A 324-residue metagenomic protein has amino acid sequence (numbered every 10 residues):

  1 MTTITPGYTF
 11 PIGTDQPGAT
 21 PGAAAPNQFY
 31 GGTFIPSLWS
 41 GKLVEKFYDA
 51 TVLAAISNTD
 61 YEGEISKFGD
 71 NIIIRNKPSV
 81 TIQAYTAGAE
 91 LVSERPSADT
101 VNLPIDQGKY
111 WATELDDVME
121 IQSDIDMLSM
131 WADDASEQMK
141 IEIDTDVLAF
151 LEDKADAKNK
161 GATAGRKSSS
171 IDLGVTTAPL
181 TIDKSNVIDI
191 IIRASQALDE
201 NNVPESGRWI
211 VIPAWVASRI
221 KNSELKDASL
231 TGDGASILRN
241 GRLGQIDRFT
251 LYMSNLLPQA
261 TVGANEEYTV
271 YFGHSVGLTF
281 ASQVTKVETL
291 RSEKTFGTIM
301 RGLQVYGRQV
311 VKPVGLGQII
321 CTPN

Functional and structural regions predicted by a protein language model:
T2-N58, I65-T81, N102-P104, Q122 (+3 more regions): Sequence/fold signature of self-assembling virion shell proteins
D49, L53-G63, M130-E142: Contiguous N-terminal and early-domain "leader" segments and peripheral loops that mark the onset or edge of a domain
V52-I56, Q83, D144-L148, V203-G207 (+1 more regions): Intrinsically disordered or highly flexible coil/loop and linker segments, enriched in small and charged/polar residues
F68-I73, S79, V92, D99-S129 (+2 more regions): Structured, hydrophobic secondary-structure cores that serve as assembly/anchoring elements
I82-A87, D99: Membrane-topology and secretion signals of cell-surface/extracellular proteins
T86, V147-L151, S206, N222 (+2 more regions): Short linear functional motifs in flexible/disordered or boundary regions
A87-E94: Short Gly/aromatic-enriched secondary-structure transition segments
V118-Q196, Q318-N324: Alpha-helical scaffold segments that mediate packing/assembly in large oligomeric complexes
